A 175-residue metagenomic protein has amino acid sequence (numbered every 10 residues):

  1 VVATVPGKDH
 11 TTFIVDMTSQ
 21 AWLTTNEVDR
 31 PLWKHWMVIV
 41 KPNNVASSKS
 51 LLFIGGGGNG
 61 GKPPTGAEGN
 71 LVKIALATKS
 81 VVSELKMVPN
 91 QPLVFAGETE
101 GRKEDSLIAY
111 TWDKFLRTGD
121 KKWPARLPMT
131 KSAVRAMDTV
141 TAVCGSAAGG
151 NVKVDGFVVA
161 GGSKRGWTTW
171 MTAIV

Functional and structural regions predicted by a protein language model:
V1-S47: Catalytic-loop region of hydrolases
Q20-T25, P63-A67, V81: Long, contiguous binding/interaction regions
Q20-W22, G55-G61, S163: Active-site glycine-rich loops that stabilize anionic/oxyanionic intermediates across multiple enzyme folds
V38-N43, V72-T78: Extended acidic/polar, glycine-enriched regions that form or flank non-catalytic beta-rich accessory modules
S48-L51, T78-V82, V154-G156: Loop/turn elements at helix/coil->beta-strand transitions in domains of secreted/extracellular proteins
I54-G61, V72, K79-V134: Cap/lid segment of the alpha/beta-hydrolase catalytic domain
L116-S163, V175: Gly/Ser-rich "nucleophile elbow"/oxyanion-hole loop immediately N-terminal to the catalytic nucleophile in hydrolases
T168-T172: Hydrolases whose catalytic domains are alpha/beta-hydrolase-1, hotdog thioesterase, or metallo-beta-lactamase-like
